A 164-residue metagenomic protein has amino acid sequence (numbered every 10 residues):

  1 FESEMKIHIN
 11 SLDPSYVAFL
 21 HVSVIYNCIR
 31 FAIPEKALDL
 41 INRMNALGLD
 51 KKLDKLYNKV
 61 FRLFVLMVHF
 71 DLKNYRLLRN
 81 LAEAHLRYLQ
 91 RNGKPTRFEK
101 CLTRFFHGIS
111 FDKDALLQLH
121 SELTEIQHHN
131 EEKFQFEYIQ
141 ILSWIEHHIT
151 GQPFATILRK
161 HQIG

Functional and structural regions predicted by a protein language model:
F1-N10, D39-D50, E83-K94, T124-H128: Amphipathic alpha-helical segments of tetratricopeptide repeats
F1-S3, N10-V17, H21-V24, C28 (+1 more regions): Alpha-helical protein-protein interaction scaffolds
H8-H21, L49-F61, N92-C101, E131-I139: Alpha-solenoid helical repeat architecture
Y16-R30, Y57-D71, R104-F105: "A position-specific structural signal for the A-helix of alpha-solenoid helical repeats
D39-L40, L56-N58, L78-E83: Composition- and surface-driven signal marking solvent-exposed, interaction-prone regions in large proteins
K51-K52, D71-K73: Short coil/turn linking the two alpha-helices of tandem helical-hairpin repeats
R76-G164: C-terminal non-catalytic interaction modules
